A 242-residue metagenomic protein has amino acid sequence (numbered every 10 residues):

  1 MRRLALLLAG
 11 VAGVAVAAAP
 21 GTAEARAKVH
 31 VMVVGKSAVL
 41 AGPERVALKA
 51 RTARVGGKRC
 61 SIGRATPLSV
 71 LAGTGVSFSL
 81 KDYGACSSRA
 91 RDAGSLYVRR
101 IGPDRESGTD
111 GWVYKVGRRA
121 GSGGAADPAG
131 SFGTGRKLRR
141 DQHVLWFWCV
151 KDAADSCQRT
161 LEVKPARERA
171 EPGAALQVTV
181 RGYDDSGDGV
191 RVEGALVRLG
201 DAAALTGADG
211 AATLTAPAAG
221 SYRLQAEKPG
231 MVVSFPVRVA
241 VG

Functional and structural regions predicted by a protein language model:
M1-E24: Secretory targeting and sorting signals
G21-G242: Ubiquitin-like/PB1-type beta-grasp interaction modules and other compact soluble beta-rich domains
